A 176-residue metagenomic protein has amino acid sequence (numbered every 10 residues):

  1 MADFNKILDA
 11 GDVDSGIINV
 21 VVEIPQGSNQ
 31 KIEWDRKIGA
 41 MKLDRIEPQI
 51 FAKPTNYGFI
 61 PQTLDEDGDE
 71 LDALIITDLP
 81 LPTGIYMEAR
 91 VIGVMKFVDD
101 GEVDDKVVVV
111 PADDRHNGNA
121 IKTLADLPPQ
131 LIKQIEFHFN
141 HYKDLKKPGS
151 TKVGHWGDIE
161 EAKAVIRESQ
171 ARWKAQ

Functional and structural regions predicted by a protein language model:
M1-Q176: Hydrophobic N-terminal alpha-helices or hydrophobic patches in metabolic proteins across all domains of life
